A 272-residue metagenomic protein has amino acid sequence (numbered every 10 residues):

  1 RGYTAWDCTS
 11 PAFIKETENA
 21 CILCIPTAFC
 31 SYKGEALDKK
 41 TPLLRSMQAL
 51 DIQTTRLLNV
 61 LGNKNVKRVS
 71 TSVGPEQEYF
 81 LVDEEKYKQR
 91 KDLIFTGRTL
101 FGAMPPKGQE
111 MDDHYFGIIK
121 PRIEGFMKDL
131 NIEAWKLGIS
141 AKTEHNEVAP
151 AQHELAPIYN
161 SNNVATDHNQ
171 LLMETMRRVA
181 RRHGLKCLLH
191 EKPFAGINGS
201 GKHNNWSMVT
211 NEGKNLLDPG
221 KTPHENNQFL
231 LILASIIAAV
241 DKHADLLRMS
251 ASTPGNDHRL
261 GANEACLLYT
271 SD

Functional and structural regions predicted by a protein language model:
R1-N131: ATP/Mg2+-dependent ligation/transfer catalytic cores
A20-C30, N65-L81, I94-G117, K136-Y159 (+4 more regions): Core alpha/beta catalytic barrel or barrel-like domain that forms the active/cofactor pocket in diverse metabolic
K40-M47, D113-I123, I158-N169, G196 (+1 more regions): Hydrophobic alpha-helical scaffolding
Q53-L61, F126-S140, Q170-H183, I232-H243: Generic, well-ordered alpha-helical scaffold segments in large soluble proteins
Y269-D272: Conserved small/polar residues in nucleotide/adenosyl-binding loops
